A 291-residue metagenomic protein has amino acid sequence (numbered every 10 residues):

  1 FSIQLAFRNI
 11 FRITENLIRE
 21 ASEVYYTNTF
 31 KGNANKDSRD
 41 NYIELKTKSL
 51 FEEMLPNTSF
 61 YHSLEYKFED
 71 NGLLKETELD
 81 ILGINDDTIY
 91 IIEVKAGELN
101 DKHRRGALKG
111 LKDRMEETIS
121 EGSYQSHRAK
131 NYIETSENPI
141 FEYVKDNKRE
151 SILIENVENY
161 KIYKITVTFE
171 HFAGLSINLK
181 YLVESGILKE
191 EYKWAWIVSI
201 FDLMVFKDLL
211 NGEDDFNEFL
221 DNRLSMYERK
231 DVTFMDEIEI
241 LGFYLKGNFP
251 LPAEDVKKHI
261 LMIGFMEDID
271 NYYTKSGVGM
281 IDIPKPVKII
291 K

Functional and structural regions predicted by a protein language model:
F1-K291: Intrinsically disordered, low-complexity Ser/Thr/Pro/Gly-rich regulatory segments
